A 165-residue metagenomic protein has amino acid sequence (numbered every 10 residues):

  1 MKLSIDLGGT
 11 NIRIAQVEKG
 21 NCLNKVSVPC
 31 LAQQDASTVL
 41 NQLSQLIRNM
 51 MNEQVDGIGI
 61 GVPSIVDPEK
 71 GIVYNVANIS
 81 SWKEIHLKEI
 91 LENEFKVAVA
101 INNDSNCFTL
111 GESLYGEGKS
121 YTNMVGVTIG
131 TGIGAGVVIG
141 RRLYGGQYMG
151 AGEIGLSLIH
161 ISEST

Functional and structural regions predicted by a protein language model:
K2-D6, G57-G59, A100, M124-T128 (+1 more regions): Short glycine-aspartate micro-motif
K2-T38, V73, L143, Y148-E153 (+1 more regions): Short glycine-rich, Thr/Ser-proximal phosphate-binding strand/loop in the N-terminal lobe of ATP-dependent enzymes
T10, P63-I65, G130-G132: Short glycine-rich anion-binding loops that position phosphate/pyrophosphate groups of nucleotides and phosphorylated
Q16, D67, V137-I139: Conserved hydrophobic "DFG−1" position in protein kinase catalytic cores
C30-A32, A36-S44, R48, D56-I58 (+1 more regions): Glycine-rich phosphate-binding loop and adjoining helix at the ATP-binding site of ATP-dependent phosphoryl-transfer
L110-S113, Y121-M149: Hydrophobic alpha-helical segments and helix pairs
I159-T165: Residue-level detector of conserved catalytic or cofactor/ligand-binding positions in enzyme active sites
